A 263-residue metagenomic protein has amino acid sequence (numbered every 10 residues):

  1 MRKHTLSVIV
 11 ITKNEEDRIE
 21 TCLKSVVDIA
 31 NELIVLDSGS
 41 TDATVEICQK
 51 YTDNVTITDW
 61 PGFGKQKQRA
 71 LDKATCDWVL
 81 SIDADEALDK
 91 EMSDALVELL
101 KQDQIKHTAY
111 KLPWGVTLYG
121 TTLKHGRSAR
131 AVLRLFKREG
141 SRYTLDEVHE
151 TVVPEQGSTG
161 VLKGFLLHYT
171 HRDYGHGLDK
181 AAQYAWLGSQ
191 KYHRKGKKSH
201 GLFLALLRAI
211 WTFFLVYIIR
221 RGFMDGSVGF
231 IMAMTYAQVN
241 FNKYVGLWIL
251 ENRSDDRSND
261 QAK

Functional and structural regions predicted by a protein language model:
M1-S25, D256-R257: N-proximal low-complexity "stem/linker" segments adjacent to membrane-targeting elements
V10, A30-G39, T56, A84: Short beta-strand/loop segment that forms part of the nucleotide-sugar
D17-E20, D42-Y51, E91-M92: Acidic helix N-cap motif at the loop->helix transition within catalytic regions of sugar-transfer enzymes
S25, D37-E46, D83: A conserved acidic beta->alpha catalytic loop
I29, K50-T52, A131, E155: Short, structured coil segments at secondary-structure junctions
N31, D53, D77, D85 (+1 more regions): Conserved acidic residues
N31, V45-K73: Conserved donor nucleotide-binding strand/loop of the catalytic core
K65-L71, W78, I82, D89-R253 (+1 more regions): Catalytic-site signature of metal-activated, phosphate-bearing donor transferases, centered on the GT-A/GT-A-like
